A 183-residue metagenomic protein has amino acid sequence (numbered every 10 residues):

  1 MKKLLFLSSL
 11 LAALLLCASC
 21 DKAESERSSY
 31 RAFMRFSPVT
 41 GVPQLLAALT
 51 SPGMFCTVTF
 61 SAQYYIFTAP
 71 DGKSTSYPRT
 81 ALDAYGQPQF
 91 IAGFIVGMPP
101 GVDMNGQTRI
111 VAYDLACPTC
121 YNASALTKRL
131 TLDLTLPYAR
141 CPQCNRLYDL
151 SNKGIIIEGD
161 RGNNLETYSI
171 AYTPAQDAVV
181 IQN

Functional and structural regions predicted by a protein language model:
M1-C20: Sec-dependent bacterial lipoprotein signal peptides
L7, D103-M104, I157: A general structural-boundary detector
A12, R109-A112, L136: Flanking scaffold residues of small Cys/His-coordinated metal-binding clusters
A18, L115, A139-P142: Extracellular secreted precursors and ectodomains with disulfide-bonded cysteine-rich loops/domains
A23-T131, L150, E166-N183: N-terminal pre-ligand scaffold of iron-sulfur
L132-C144, I155-Y168: Short cysteine/histidine-rich metal-coordination sites, predominantly Zn2+-binding motifs
L147: Catalytic metal-binding/acid-base residues of hydrolase active sites
